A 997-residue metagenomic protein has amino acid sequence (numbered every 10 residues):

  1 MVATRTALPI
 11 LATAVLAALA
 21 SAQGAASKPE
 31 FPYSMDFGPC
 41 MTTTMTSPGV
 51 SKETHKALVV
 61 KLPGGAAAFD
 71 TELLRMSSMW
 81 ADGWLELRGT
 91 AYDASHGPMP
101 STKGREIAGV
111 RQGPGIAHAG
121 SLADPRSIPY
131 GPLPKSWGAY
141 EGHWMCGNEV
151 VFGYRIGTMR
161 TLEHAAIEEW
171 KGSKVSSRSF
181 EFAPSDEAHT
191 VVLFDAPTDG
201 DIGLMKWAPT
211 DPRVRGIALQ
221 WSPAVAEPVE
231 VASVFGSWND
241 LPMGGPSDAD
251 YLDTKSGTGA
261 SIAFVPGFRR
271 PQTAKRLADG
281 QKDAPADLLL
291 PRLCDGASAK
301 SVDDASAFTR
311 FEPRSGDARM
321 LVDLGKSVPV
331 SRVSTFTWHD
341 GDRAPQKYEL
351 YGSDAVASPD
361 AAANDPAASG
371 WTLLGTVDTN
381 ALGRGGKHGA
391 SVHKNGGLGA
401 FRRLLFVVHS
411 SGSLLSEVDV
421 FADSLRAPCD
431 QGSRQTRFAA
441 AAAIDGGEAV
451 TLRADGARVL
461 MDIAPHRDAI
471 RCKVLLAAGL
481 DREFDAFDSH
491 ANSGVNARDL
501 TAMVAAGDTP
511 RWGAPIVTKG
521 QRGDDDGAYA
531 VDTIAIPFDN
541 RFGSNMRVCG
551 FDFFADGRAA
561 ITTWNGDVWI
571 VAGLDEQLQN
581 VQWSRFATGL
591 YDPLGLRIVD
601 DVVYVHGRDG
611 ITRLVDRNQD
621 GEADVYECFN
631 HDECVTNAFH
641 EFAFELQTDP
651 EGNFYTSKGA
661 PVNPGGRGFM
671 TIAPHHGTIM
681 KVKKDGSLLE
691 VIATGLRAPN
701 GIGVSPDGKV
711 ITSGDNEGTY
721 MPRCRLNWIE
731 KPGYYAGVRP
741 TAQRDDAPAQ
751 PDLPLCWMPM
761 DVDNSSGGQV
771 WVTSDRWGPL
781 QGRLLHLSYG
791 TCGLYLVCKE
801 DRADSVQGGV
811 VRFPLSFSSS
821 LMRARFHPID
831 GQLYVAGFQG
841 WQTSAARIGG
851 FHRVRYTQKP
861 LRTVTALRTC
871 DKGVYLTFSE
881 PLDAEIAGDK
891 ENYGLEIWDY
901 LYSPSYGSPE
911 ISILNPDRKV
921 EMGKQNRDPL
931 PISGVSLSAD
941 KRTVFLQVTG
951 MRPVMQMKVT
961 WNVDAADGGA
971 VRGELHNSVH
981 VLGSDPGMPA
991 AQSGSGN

Functional and structural regions predicted by a protein language model:
Q23-S177, T190-D250: Beta-strand-rich N-terminal accessory domains
G147-E149, R155-S177, T857-A884, E891: Surface beta-strand/loop "capping" patches
V231-T258, I262-P271, L277-D283, P313-A318 (+6 more regions): Trp- and acidic/polar-enriched beta-sheet ligand-binding modules for extracellular glycan and matrix recognition
T254, G280, L288-R292, G296 (+3 more regions): Acidic, glycine-anchored loop motifs typical of Ca2+
A440-W512: Extended acidic/polar, glycine-enriched regions that form or flank non-catalytic beta-rich accessory modules
F487-Y875, A884: Beta-propeller domains with acidic blade repeats across secreted/periplasmic ectodomains and cytosolic WD/CNH propellers
Q858-T863, D883, L901, R952 (+1 more regions): Acidic, Ser/Thr/Gly/Pro-rich low-complexity segments and short DxT(G/T)-type signature motifs
P881-S933, T960-A965, G973-S978: Short, surface-exposed alpha-helix to beta-strand junction/turn motifs within ectodomains of secreted and cell-envelope
